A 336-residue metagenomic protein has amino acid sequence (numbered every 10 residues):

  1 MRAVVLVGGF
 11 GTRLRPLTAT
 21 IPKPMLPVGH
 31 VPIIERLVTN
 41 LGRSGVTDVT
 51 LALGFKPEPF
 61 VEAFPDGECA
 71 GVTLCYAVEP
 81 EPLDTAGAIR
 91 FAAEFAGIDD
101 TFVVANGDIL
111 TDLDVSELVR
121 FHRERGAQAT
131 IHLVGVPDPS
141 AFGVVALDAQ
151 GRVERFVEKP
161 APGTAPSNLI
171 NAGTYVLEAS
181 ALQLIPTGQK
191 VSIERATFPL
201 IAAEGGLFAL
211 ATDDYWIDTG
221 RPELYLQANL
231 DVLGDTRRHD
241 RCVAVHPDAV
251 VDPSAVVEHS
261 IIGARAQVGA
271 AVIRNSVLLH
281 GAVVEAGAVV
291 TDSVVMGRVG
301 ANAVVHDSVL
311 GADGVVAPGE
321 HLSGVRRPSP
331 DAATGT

Functional and structural regions predicted by a protein language model:
M1-A19: N-terminal nucleotide-binding beta1-loop-alpha1 segment
R2-V5, L26-N106, L110, V115-E117 (+4 more regions): Conserved N-terminal catalytic core of the sugar/cofactor nucleotidyltransferase
L14, F60-F64, A228: Hydrophobic packing residues within well-ordered alpha-helices of enzyme cores
M25, V144-L147, F198, A209: A structural signal for short hydrophobic beta-strand segments in well-ordered beta-sheet cores
T101-V103, L110, S116-R123, V136-P139 (+1 more regions): Catalytic-core segments of class I nucleotidyltransferases/pyrophosphorylases that form NMP-activated intermediates
R125-G135: A short, conserved acidic/glycine-rich loop-to-beta-strand motif that forms the donor nucleotide-sugar/metal
H239-T336: Structural signal for interior beta-strand "rungs" in well-ordered beta-sheet cores of soluble enzyme domains
